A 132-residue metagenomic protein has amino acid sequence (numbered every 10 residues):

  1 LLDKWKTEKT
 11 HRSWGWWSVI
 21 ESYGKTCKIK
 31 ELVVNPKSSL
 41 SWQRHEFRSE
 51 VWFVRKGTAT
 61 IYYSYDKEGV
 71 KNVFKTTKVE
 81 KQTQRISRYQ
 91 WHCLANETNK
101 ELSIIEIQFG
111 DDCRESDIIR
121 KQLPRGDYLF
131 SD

Functional and structural regions predicted by a protein language model:
L1-K6, R12, C93-D132: Double-stranded beta-helix
D3-S49, I107: A short glycine-rich, His/Asp/Glu-containing loop-to-beta-strand
I29-V33, V51, K75, T83-R85 (+2 more regions): Conserved hydrophobic/aromatic beta-strand scaffold that supports enzyme active sites
S39, V51, T58-T60, W91 (+1 more regions): Structural motif
F47-K67: Glycine- and acidic-residue-biased ligand/ion/polar-headgroup-sensing regions
Y65-H92: Short acidic-glycine-tyrosine-enriched beta hairpin
